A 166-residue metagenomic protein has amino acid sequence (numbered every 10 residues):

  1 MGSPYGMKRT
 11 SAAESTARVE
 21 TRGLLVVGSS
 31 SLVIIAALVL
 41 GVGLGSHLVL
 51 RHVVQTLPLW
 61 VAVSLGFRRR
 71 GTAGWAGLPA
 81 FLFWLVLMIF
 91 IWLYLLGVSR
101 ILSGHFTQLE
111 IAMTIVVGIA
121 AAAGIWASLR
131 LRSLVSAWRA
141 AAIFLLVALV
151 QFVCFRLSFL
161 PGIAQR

Functional and structural regions predicted by a protein language model:
T10-R18, V33-S46, I101-T107: Short juxtamembrane and helix-loop transition motifs at transmembrane-helix boundaries in membrane proteins
E20-A37, I143-L149: Alpha-helical transmembrane segments
H47-W60, H105-A120: Alpha-helical transmembrane segments of polytopic membrane proteins
L57-G77, A123-I125: Canonical alpha-helical transmembrane segments
W75-V86, R139-V147: Central hydrophobic cores of alpha-helical transmembrane segments in multi-pass integral membrane proteins
F83-T114: C-terminal halves and exits of single transmembrane alpha-helices
L96-Q108, A123-A141: Membrane-helix boundary connector in multi-pass membrane proteins
Q151-R166: Juxtamembrane boundary at the C-terminal end of a transmembrane helix
